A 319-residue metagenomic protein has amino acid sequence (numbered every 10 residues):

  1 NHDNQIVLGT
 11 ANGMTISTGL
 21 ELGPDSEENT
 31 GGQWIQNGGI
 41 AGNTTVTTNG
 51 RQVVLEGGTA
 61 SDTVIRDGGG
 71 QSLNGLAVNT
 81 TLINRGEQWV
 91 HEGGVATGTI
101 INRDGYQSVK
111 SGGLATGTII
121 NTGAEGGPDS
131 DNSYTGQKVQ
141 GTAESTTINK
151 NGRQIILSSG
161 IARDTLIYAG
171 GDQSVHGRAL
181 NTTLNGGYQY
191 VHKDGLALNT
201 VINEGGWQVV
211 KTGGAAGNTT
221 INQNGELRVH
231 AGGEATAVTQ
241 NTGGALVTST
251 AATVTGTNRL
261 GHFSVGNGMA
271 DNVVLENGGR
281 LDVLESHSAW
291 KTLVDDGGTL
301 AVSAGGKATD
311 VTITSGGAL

Functional and structural regions predicted by a protein language model:
H2-N4, G9-M14, T18-L20, G31-G32 (+31 more regions): The right-handed parallel beta-helix/beta-solenoid scaffold, focusing on the short coil/turn and N-cap positions
